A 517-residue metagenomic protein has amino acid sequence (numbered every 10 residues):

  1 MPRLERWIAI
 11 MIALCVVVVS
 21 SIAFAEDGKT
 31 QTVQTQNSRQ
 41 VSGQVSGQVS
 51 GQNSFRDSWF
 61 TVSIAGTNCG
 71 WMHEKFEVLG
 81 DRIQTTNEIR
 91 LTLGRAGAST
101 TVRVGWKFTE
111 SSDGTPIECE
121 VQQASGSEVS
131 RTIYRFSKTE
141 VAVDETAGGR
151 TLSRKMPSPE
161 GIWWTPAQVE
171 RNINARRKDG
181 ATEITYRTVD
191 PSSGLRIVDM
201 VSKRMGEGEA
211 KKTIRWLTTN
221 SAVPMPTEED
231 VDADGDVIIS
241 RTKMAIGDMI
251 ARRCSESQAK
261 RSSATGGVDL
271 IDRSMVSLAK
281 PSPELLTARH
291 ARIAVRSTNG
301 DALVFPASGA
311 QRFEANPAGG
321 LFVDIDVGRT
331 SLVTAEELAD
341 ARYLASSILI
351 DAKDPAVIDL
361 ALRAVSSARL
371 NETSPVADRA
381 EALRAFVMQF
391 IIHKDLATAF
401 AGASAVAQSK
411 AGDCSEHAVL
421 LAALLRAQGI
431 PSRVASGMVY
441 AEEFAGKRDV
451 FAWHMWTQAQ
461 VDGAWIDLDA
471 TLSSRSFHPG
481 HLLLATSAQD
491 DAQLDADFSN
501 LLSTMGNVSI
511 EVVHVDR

Functional and structural regions predicted by a protein language model:
M1-M11: Bacterial N-terminal signal peptides that target proteins for export
A9-S20: Bacterial N-terminal signal peptides
I22-F24: Sec/Tat signal peptide C-region and signal peptidase I cleavage site
E26-V33, Q48-E140, D144-S158, Q168-L332 (+2 more regions): Acidic, serine/threonine-rich low-complexity disordered tracts
D81, V406, E443-A445: Short Asp/Glu-rich motifs
W164, R329-G412, L420, P479 (+2 more regions): Secondary-structure boundary elements
I214, V223, D234-D236, H417-M505: Hydrophobic/aromatic-rich core segments of domains that either
